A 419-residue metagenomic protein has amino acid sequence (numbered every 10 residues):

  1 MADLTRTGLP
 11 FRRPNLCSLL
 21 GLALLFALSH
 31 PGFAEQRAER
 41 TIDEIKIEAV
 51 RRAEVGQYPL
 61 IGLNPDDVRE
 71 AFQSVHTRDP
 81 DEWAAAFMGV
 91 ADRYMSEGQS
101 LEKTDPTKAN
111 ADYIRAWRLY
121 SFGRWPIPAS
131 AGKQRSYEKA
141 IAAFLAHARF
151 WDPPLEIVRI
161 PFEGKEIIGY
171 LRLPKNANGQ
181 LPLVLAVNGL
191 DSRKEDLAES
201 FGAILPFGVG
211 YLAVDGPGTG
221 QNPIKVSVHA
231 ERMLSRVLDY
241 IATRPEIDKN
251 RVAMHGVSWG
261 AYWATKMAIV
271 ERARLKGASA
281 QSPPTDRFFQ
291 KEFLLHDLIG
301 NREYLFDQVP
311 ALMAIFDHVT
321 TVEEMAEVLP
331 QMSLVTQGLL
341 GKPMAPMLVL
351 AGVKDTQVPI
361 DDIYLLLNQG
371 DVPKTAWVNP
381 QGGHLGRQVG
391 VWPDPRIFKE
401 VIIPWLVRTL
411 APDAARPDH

Functional and structural regions predicted by a protein language model:
F87, A91, A129, R135-N176: N-terminal cap/lid segment of alpha/beta-hydrolase-fold proteins
S121, A242-H296: Primarily recognizes the serine-hydrolase "nucleophile elbow" in alpha/beta-hydrolase and SGNH/GDSL folds
Q180-G189: Short beta-strand element of the alpha/beta-hydrolase
S200, A345, V358-N368: Short alpha-helix in the alpha/beta-hydrolase fold that links the catalytic acid
K225-E246: Alpha/beta-hydrolase active-site loop
P343, V349-A351: Short beta-strand/loop motif that positions the catalytic acidic residue of the alpha/beta-hydrolase fold
G370-G386: Catalytic histidine neighborhood in serine/cysteine hydrolases with alpha/beta-hydrolase-type architecture
G382-R396: Catalytic histidine-centered segment of alpha/beta-hydrolase-like enzymes
